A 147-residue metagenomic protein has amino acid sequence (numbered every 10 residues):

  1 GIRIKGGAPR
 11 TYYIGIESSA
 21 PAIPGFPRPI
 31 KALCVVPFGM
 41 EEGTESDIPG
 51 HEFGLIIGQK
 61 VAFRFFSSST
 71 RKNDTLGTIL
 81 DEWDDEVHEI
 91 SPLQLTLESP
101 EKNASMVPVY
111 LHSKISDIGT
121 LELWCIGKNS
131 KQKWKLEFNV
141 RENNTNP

Functional and structural regions predicted by a protein language model:
I2-P147: Acidic low-complexity intrinsically disordered segments
